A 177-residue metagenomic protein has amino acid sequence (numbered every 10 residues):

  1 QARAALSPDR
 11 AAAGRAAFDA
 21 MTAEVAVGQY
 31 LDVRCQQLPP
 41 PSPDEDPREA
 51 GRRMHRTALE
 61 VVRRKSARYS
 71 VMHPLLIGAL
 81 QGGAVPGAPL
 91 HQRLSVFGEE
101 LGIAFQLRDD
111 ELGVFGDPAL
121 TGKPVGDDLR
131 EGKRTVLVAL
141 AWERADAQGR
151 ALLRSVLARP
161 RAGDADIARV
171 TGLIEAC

Functional and structural regions predicted by a protein language model:
Q1-C177: All-alpha prenyltransferase/terpene-synthase fold signal
